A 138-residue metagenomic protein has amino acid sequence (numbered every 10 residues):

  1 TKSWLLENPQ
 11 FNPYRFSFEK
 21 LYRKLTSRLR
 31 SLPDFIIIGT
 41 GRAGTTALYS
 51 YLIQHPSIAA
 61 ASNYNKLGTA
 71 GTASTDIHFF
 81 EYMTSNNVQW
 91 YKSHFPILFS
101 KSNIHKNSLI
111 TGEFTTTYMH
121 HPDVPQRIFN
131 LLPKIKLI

Functional and structural regions predicted by a protein language model:
T1-T116, N130-I135: PAPS-dependent sulfotransferase catalytic core
H121-I138: ATP-dependent NMP and nucleoside kinases share a basic, alpha-helical "lid"
